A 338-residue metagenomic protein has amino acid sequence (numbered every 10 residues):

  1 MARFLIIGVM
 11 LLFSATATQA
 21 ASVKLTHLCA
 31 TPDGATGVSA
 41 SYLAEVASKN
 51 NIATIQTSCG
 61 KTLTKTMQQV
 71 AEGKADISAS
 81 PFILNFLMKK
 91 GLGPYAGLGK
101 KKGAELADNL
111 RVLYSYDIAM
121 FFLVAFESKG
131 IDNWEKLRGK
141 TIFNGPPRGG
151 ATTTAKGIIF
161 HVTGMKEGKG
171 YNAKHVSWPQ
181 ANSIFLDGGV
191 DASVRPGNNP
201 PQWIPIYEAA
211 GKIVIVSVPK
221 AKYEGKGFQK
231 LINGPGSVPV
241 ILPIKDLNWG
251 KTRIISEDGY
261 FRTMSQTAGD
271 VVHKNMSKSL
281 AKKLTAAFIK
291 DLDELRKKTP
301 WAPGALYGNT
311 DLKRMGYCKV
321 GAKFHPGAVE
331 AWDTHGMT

Functional and structural regions predicted by a protein language model:
M1-I6: Bacterial N-terminal signal peptides that target proteins for export
F13-A20: Sec/Tat signal peptide C-region and signal peptidase I cleavage site
S22, I52, L63-K65, E72 (+4 more regions): Extracytoplasmic
S22-S58, I118-D187, N198, K298 (+3 more regions): Bilobed "Venus flytrap"/periplasmic-binding protein-like clamshell domains and structurally analogous long
V23, S39, G197-A221, K230-L231 (+2 more regions): An extracytoplasmic/periplasmic, membrane-proximal ligand-sensing/linker region
A71-S115: N-terminal segment of the mature folded domain
F82-I83, G91-L92, G99-K102, K129 (+1 more regions): Pocket-lining segment of extracytoplasmic ligand-binding domains
N133, R138-G157, P235-K283, F288-T310: Ligand-binding clefts/hinges and TM-proximal coupling segments of bilobed small-molecule sensing domains
